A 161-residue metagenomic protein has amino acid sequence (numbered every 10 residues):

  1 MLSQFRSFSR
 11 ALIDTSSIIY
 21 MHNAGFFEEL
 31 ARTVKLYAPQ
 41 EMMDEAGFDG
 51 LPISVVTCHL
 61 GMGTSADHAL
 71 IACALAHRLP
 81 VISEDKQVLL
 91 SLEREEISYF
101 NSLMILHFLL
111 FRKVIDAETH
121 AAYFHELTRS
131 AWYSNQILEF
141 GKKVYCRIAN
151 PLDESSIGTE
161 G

Functional and structural regions predicted by a protein language model:
M1-I13, I19-I53, T57-A72, A76-H77 (+1 more regions): Feature 3881 marks metal-assisted phosphotransfer/nuclease machinery and their flanking interaction elements
I82-S83: Short beta-strand scaffold positions
Q87: Pocket-lining segment of extracytoplasmic ligand-binding domains
